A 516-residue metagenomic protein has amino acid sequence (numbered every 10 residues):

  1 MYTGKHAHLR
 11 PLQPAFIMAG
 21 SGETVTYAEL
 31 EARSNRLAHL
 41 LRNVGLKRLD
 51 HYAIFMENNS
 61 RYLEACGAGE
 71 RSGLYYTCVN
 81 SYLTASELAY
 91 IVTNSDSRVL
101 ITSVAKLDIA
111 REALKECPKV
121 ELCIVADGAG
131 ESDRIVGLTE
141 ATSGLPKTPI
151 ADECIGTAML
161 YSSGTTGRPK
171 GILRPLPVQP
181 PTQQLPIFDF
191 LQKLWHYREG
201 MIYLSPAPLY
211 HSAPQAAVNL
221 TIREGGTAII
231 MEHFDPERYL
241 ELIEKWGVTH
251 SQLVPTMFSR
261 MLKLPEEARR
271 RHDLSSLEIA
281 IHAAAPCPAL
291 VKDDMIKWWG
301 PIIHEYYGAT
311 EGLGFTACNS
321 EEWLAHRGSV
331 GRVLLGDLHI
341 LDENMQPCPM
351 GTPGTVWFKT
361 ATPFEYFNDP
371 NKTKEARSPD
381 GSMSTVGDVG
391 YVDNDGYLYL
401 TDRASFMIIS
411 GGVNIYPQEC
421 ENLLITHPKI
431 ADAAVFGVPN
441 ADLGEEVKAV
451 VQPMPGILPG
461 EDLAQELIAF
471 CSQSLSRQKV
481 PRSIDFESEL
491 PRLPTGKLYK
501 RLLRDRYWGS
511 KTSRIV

Functional and structural regions predicted by a protein language model:
P11-L12, N58, G130, S143-S163 (+2 more regions): Conserved pre-ATP/AMP-binding loop-to-beta segment of ANL
A15-N59, L63-G67, T84-A89: Conserved AMP-binding/adenylate-forming core of the ANL superfamily
T24-A28, T157-L185: Conserved AMP-binding A3 loop
N43-V44, G67, R71-T142, A151: Structural core segment of the AMP-binding/adenylate-forming
H51, E57-A85, T93-V99, A113 (+3 more regions): A short helix-loop-beta submotif of the ANL/AMP-binding
Y62, L83, A89-Y90, L100-T102 (+12 more regions): AMP-binding/adenylate-forming catalytic core of the ANL superfamily
A158-L160, R223-E224, V248-L253, L264-H326 (+3 more regions): Gly/Ser/Thr-rich phosphate-binding loop
P180-P206, Y210-T249, L264: Conserved AMP-binding/adenylation subdomain of ANL enzymes
